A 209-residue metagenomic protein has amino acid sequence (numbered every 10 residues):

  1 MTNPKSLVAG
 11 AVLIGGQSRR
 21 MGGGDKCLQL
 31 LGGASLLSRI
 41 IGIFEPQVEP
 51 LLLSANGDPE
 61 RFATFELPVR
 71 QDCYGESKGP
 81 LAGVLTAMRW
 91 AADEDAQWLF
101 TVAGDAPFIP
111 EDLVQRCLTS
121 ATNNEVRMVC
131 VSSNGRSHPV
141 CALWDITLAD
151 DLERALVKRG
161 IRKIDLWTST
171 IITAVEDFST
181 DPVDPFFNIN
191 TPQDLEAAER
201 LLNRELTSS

Functional and structural regions predicted by a protein language model:
T2-I161, S169-P185, P192-L206: Nucleotide and nucleotide-moiety/phosphate-recognizing core
